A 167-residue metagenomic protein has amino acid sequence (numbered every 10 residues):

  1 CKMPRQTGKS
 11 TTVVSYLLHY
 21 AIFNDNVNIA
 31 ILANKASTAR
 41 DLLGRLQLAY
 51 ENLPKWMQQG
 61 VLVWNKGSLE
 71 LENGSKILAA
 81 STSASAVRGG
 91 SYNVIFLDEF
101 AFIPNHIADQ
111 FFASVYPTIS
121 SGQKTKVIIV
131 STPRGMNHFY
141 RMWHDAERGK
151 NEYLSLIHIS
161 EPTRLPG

Functional and structural regions predicted by a protein language model:
C1-S160, R164: Phosphate/NTP-binding elements of NTP-utilizing enzymes
